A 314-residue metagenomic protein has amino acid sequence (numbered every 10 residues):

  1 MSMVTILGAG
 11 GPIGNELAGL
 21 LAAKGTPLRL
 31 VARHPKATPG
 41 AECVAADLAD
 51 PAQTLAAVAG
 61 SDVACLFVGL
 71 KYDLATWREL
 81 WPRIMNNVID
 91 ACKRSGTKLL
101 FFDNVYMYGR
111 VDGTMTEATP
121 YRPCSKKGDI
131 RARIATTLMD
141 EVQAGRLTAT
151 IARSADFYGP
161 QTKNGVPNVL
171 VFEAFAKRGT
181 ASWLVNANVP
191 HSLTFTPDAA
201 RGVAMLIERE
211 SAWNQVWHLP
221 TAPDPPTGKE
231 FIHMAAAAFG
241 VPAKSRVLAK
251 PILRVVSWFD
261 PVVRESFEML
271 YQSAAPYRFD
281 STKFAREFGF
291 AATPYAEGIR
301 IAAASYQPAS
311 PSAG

Functional and structural regions predicted by a protein language model:
V4-K24: N-terminal Rossmann NAD(P)H-binding glycine-rich loop of SDR-like oxidoreductase domains
P35-S95: NAD(P)H-binding glycine-rich loop region in Rossmannoid oxidoreductase-like domains and their noncatalytic homologs
R78-P82, G113, C124-T136, G165-V169 (+4 more regions): Short-chain dehydrogenase/reductase
N86-R133: Conserved Rossmann-fold NAD(P)-dependent oxidoreductase catalytic core, especially the SDR/UDP-sugar
N104, T136-Q161: Conserved beta-loop-beta element that borders a ligand/cofactor-binding pocket
A132, G159-V171, L206-W217, V241: Glycine/proline-rich active-site loop of Rossmann-fold NAD(P)-dependent oxidoreductases
A155-H191: NAD(P)-dependent short-chain dehydrogenase/reductase
G202-S266, S281, T293-G314: Mid/C-terminal beta-alpha module of Rossmann-like enzyme folds, strongest in SDR-family dehydrogenases/epimerases
